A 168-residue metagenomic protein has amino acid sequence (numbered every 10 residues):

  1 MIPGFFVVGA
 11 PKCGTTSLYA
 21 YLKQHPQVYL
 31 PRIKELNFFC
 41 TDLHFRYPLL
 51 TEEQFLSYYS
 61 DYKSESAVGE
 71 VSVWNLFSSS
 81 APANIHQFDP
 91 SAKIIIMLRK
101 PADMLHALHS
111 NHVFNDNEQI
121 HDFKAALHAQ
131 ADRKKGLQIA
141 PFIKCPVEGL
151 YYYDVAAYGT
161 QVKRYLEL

Functional and structural regions predicted by a protein language model:
M1-F77, N84-M97, P101-I143: PAPS-dependent sulfotransferase catalytic core
S80, D89, A156-T160: Residues forming well-ordered secondary-structure scaffolds
G136-T160: Alpha-helix-centered segments that form part of catalytic cores
Q161-L168: A structural motif corresponding to the C-terminal end of an alpha-helix and its immediate exit/capping segment
